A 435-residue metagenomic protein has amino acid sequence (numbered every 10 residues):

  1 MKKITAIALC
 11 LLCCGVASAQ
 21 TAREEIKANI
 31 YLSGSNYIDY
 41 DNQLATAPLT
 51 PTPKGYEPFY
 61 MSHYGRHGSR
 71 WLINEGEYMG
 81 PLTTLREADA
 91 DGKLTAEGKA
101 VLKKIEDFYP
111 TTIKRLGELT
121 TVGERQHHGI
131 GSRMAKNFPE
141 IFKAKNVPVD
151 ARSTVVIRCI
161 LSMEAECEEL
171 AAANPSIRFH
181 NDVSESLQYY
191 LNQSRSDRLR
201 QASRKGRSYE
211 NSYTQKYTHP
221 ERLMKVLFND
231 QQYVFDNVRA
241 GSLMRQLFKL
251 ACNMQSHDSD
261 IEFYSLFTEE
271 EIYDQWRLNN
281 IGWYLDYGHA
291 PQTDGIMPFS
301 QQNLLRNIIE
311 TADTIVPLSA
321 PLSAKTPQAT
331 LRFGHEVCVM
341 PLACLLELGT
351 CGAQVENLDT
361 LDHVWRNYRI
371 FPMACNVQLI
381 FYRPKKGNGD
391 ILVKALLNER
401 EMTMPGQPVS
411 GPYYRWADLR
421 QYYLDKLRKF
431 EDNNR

Functional and structural regions predicted by a protein language model:
M1-A22: Bacterial Sec-dependent N-terminal signal peptides
Q20-D150, T154-T330, G334-R435: Signature for phosphate-centric chemistry
